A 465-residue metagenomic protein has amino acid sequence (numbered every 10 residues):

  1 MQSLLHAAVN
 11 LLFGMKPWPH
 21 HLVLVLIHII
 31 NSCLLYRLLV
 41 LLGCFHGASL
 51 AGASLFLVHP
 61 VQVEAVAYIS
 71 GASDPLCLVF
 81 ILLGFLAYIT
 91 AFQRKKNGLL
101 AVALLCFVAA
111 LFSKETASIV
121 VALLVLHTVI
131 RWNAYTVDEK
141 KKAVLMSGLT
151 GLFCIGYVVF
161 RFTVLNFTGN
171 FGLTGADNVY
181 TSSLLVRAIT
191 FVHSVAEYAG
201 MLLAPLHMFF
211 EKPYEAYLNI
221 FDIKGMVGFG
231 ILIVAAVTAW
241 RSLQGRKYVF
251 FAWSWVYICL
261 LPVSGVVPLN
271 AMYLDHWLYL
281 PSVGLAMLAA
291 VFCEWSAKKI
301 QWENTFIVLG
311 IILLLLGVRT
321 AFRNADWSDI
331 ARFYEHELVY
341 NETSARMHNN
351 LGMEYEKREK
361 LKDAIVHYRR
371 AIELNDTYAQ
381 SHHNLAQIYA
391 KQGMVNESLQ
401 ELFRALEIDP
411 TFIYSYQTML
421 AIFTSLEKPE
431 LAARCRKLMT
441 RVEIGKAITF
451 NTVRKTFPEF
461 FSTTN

Functional and structural regions predicted by a protein language model:
M1-Q387, K391, F403, E407 (+2 more regions): Polytopic membrane enzymes that build or remodel cell-surface glycoconjugates and lipids
E354, I388, I422, M439-V442: TPR/TPR-like alpha-solenoid repeats
H367, E401, C435, M439: Aromatic/pi-system hotspot detector in well-structured domains
S425, P429-N465: Terminal, low-structured helical/coil segments at or just beyond the last alpha-helical repeat
